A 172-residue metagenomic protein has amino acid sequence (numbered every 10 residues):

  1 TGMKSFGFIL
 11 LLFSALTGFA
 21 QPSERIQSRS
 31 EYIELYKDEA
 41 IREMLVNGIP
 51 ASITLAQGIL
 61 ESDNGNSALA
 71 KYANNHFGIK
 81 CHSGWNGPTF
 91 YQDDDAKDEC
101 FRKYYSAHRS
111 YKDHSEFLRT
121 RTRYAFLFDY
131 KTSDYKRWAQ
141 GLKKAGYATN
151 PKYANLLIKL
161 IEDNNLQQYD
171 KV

Functional and structural regions predicted by a protein language model:
T1-E24: Bacterial Sec-dependent N-terminal signal peptides
G18-V172: Catalytic cores of secreted/periplasmic lytic hydrolases that degrade extracellular macromolecules
